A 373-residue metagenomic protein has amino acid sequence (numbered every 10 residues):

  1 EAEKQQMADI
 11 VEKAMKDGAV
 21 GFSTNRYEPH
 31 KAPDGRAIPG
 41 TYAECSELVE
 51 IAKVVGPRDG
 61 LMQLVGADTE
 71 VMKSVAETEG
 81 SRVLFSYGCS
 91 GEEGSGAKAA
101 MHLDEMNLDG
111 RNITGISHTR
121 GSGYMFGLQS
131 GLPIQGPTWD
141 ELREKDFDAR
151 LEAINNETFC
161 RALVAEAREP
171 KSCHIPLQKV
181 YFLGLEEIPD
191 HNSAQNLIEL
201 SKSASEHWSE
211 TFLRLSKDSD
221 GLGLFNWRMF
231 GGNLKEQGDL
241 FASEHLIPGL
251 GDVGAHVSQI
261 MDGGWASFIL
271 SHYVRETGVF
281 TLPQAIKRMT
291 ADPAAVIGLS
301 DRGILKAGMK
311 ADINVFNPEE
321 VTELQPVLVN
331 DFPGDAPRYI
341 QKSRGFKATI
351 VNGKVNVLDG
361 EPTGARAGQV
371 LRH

Functional and structural regions predicted by a protein language model:
E1-E3, M7-A52, V65-G278: Active-site neighborhoods of metal-dependent hydrolases
G18, I116, S205, D252 (+5 more regions): Divalent metal-coordination and catalytic microenvironments
G80-R82, G110-T114, L177, S243-L246 (+5 more regions): Active-site lining segments that contact anionic ligands and/or coordinate catalytic metals
D190-H191, A294, R338-Q341: Short loop/turn motifs at secondary-structure junctions and domain boundaries
E210, P248, G264-F268, H272 (+4 more regions): Feature representing long, continuous alpha-helical segments
G223-Q237, T281-I286, A294-L328: Acidic, glycine-enriched loop/beta-strand segments at the rims of small-molecule binding/catalytic pockets
D239-L246, G263-W265, V315-E361, A365-A367: C-terminal cap of metal-dependent C-N hydrolases
